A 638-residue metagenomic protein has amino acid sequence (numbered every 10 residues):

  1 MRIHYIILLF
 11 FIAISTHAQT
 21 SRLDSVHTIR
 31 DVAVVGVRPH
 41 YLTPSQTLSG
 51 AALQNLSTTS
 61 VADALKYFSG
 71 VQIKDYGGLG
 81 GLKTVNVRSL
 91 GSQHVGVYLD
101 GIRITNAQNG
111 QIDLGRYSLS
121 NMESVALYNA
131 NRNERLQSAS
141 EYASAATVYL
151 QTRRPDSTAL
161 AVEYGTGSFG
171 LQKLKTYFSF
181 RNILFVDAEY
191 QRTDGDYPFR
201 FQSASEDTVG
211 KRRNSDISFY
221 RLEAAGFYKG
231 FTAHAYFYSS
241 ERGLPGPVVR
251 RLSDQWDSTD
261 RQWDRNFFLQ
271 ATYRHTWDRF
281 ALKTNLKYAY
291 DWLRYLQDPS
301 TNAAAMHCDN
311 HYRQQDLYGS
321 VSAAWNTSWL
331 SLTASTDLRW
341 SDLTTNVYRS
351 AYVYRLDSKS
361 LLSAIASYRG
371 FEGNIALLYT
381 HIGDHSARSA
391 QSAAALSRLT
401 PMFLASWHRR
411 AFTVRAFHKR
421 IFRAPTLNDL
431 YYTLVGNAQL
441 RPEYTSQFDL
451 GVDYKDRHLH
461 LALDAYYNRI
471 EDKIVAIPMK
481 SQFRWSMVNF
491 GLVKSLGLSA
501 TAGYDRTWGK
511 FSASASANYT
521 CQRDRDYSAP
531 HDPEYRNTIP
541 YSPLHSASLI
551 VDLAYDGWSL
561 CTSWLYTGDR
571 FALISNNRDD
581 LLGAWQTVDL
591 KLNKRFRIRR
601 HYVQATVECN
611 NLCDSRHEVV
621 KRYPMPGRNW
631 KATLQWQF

Functional and structural regions predicted by a protein language model:
V26-L56, T84: N-terminal periplasmic "start-of-domain" segments of outer-membrane beta-barrel proteins
A62, K66-N106: Extracytoplasmic beta-strand/coil segments of soluble accessory domains associated with Gram-negative outer-membrane
L119-A159: A beta-strand signature from Gram-negative outer-membrane beta-barrel systems, especially the internal plug domain
N133, Y149, S157, S179-Q262: Periplasmic-side early beta-strands and strand-to-turn transitions of outer-membrane beta-barrels
F178-S179, Y220-Y228, A364-A366, F403-S406 (+5 more regions): Conserved C-terminal beta-signal and adjacent last beta-strands/turns of outer-membrane beta-barrel proteins
L184-V186, E223-G243, Q262-S392, S397-H408 (+4 more regions): Face-selective signature of the C-terminal outer-membrane beta-barrel domain
D257-T276, Q391-H408, F412-E471, P478-W508 (+1 more regions): Outer-membrane beta-barrel signature, preferentially recognizing the C-terminal barrel domain of Gram-negative
N326-T333, S367-E372, Y466-R469, V488-I574 (+1 more regions): Gram-negative outer-membrane beta-barrel transporters
